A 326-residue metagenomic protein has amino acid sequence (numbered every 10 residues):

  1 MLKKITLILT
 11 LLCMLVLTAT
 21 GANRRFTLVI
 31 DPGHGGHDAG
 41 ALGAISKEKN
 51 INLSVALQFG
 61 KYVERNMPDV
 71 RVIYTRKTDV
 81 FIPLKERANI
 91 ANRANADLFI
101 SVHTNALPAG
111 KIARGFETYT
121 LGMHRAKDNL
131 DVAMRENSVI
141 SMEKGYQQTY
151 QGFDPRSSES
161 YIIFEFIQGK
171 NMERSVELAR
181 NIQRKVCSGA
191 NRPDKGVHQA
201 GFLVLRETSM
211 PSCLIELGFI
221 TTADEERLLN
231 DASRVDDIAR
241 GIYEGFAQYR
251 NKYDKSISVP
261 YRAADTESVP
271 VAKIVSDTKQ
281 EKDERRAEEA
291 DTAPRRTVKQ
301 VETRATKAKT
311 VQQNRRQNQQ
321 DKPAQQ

Functional and structural regions predicted by a protein language model:
M1-I5: Positively charged n-region of N-terminal signal peptides that target proteins for export
T6-V16: Bacterial N-terminal signal peptides
L15-V16, G43, G115, L228: Hydrophobic alpha-helical membrane context
G21-F153, Q168-M172, V176-R180, D236 (+7 more regions): Catalytic-core regions of hydrolytic enzymes
G40, E159-Y261: Active-site-adjacent mobile loop/cap segments within catalytic or ligand-binding domains
F153-E159: Intrinsically disordered, low-complexity segments enriched in small/polar residues
P294-Q326: Long, low-complexity, intrinsically disordered segments
